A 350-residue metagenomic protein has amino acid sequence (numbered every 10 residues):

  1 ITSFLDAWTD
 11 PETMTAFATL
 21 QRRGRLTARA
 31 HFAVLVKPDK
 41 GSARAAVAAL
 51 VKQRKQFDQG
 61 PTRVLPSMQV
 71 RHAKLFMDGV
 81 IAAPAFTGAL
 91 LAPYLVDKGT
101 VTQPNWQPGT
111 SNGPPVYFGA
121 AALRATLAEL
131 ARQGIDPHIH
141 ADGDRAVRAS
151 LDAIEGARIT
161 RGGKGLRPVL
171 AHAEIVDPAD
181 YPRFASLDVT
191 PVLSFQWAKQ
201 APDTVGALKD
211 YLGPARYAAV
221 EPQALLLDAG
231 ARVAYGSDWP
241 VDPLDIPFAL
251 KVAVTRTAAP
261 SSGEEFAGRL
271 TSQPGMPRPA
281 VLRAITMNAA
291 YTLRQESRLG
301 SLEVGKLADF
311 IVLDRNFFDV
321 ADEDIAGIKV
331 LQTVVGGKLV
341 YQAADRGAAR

Functional and structural regions predicted by a protein language model:
T2-S3: Short acidic/polar active-site loop segments enriched in Thr and Asp
E12-R148, D152, R183-Q196, L250-V252: Metal-coordinating catalytic core of metallo-dependent amide/deamination hydrolases
P38-D39, I175-D177: Short acidic loop-to-helix transition motifs that present clustered carboxylates
K40-R44, A201-V205, S262-G263, A343-D345: Short, charged, surface-exposed secondary-structure boundary motifs
Q69, R294-Q295, A326-G327: Short, small/polar residue-rich loop motifs at catalytic or cofactor-binding pockets
A125-H138, R145-P168, H172, P178 (+5 more regions): His/Asp/Glu-enriched, well-ordered alpha-helical/loop segment that forms or immediately abuts the divalent-metal
